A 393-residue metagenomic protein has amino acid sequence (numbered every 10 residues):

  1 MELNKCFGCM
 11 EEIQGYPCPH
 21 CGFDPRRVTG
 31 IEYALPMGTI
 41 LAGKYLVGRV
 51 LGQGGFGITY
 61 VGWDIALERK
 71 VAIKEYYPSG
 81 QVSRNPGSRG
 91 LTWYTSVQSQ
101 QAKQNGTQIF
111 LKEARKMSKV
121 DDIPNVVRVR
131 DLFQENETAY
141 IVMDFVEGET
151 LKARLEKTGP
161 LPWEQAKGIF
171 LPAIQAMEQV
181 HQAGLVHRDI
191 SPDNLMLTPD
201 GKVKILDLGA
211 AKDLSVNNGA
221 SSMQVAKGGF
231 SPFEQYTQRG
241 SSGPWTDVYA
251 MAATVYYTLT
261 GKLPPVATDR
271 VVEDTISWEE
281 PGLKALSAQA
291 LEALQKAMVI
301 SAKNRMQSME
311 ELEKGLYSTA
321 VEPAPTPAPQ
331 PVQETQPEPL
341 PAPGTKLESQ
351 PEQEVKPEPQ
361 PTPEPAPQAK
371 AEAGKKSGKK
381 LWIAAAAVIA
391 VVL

Functional and structural regions predicted by a protein language model:
G48-G54, T59: Protein kinase glycine-rich loop
S83-V120: AlphaC helix of the eukaryotic protein kinase fold
D131-L132: Activation-segment/catalytic-loop signature of the eukaryotic protein kinase fold
N136-T150, R154: Conserved short submotifs of the Hanks-type protein kinase catalytic core that shape the nucleotide-binding pocket
I169-F170: Activation segment signature within eukaryotic-like protein kinase domains
A173-L185: Protein kinase catalytic-loop region centered on the HRD/HxD motif
G229-A324: C-terminal lobe helix-coil module of Hanks-type protein kinase domains
